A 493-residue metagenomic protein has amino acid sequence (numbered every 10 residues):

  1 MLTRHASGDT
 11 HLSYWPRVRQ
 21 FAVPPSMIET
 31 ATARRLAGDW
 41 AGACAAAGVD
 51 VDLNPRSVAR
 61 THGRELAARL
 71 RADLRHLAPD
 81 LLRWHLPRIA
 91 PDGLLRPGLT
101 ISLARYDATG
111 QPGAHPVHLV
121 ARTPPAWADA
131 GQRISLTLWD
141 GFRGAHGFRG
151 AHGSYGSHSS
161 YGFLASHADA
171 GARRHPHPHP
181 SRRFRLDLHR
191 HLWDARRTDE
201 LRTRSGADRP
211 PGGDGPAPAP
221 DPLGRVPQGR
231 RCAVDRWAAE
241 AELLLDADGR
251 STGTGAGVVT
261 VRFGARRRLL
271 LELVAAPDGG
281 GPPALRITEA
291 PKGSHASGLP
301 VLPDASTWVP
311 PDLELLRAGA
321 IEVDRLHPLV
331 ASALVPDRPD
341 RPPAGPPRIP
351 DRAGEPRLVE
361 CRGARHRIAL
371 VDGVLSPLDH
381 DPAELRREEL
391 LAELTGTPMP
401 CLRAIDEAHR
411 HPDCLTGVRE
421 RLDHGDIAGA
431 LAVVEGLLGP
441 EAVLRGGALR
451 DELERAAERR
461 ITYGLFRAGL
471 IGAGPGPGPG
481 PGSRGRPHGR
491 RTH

Functional and structural regions predicted by a protein language model:
M1-Q228, C232-D235, L245-G249, L437-L438 (+1 more regions): N-terminal membrane-targeting/anchoring modules of bacterial envelope and secretion proteins
I101-L103, V261, R357-V359: Short acidic-hydrophobic surface loop/beta-edge motif
R196-E200, R209-Q228, C232, W237 (+9 more regions): Long, charge-rich C-terminal accessory regions
G264-H493: C-terminal structured domains
